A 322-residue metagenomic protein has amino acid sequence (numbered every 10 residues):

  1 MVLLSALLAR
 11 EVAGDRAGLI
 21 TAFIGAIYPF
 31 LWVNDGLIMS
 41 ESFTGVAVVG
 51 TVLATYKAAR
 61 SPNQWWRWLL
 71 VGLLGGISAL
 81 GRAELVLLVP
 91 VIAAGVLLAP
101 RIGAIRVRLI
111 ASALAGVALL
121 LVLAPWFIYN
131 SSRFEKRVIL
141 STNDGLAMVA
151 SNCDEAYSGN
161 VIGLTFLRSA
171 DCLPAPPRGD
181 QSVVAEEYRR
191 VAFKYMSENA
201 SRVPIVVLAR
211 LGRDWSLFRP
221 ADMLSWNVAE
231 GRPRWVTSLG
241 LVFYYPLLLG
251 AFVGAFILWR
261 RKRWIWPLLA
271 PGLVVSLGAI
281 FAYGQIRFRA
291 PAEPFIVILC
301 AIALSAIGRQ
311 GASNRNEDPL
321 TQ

Functional and structural regions predicted by a protein language model:
M1-A13, G50-A54, L249-V253: Transmembrane-helix motifs of polytopic, lipid-linked glycan transferases
V2-I27, V46, R60-W66, L70 (+2 more regions): Transmembrane-helix signature of polytopic, membrane-embedded enzymes that assemble or transfer cell-envelope glycans
R16, T51-L70, V96-G103, L304-I307: Membrane-interface transmembrane helices that cradle and orient dolichyl/undecaprenyl
G18-P29, V33, L53, G75-A79: Short helix- or helix-capping micro-motifs that position conserved polar/aromatic residues at function-defining sites
F30, G36-T44: Short acidic/glycine- and proline-prone juxtamembrane loop motifs at membrane-interface regions of multi-pass membrane
S61-W66, P100-L114, P233-V236, F252-A270: Membrane-interface helix-loop-helix junctions at transmembrane boundaries of multi-pass membrane enzymes, predominantly
R137-P220: Membrane-proximal stem/loop segments at transmembrane-domain junctions that anchor or position
Y195, V203-L268: Membrane-interface anchor segments at the N-terminal boundary of transmembrane helices in multi-pass membrane enzymes
